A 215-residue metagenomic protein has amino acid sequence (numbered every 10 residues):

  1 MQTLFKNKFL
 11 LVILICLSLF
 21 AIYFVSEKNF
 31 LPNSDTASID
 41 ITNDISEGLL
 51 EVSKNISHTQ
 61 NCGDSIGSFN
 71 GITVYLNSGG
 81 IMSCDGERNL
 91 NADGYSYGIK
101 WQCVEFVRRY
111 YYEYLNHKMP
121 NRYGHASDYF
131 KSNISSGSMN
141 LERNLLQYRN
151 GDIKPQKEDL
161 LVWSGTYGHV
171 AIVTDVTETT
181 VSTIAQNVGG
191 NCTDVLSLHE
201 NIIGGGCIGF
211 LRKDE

Functional and structural regions predicted by a protein language model:
M1-I15: N-terminal Sec-pathway targeting helices
L17-E27: Hydrophobic alpha-helical membrane-insertion segments, chiefly the h-region of N-terminal signal peptides
S26-S132: N-terminal capping segments
N116-R122, E178-S182, G190-C192: Substrate-binding/catalytic groove segments of enzymes that remodel or degrade extracellular structural polymers
S127-S182, N187-V188: ...with weaker cross-activation on analogous glycine-rich loops/strands in unrelated enzymes
S182-E215: Cys-His-centered catalytic/binding microenvironment captured across papain-like cysteine peptidases and homologous
